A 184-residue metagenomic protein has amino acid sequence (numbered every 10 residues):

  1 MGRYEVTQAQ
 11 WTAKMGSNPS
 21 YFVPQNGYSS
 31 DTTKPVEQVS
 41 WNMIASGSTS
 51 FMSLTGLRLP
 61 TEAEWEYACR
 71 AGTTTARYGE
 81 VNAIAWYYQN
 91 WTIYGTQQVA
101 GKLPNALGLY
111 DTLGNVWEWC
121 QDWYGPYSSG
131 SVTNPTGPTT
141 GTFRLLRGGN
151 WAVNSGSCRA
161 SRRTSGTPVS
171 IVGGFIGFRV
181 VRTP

Functional and structural regions predicted by a protein language model:
M1-T73, W91-T112, F178, P184: Short aromatic-cysteine micro-motif
P19-Y21, I84, P135, W151 (+1 more regions): Proline-centered structural pivot motif
T32, E80, G95-Q98, T142 (+2 more regions): Cysteine-rich, disulfide-stabilized extracellular repeat modules
V81-L113, P138-T140, S165-V169: Short, well-ordered junction/capping motifs at the entry into regular secondary structure
L103-N105, P138-P184: Disulfide-stabilized, aromatic/cysteine-rich ligand-recognition loop
C120-V132: Cytochrome P450 core scaffold surrounding the K-helix E-X-X-R motif and the conserved "meander" helix-loop region
V132-P138: Predominantly extracellular beta-rich ligand-binding scaffolds that present long acidic/polar faces for carbohydrate
